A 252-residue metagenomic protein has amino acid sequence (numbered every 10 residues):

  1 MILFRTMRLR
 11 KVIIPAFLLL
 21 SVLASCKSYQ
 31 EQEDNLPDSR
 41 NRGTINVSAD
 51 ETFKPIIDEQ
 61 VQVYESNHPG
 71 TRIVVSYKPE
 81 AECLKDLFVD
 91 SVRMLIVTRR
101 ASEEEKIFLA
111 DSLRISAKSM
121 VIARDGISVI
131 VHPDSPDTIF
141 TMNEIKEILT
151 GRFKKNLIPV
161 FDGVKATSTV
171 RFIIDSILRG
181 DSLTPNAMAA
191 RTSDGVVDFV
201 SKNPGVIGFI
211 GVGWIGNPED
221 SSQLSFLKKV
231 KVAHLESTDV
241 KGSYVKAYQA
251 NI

Functional and structural regions predicted by a protein language model:
M1-I45: Bacterial Sec-dependent N-terminal signal peptides
C26-H68, F88, M120-A123, I130-I252: Exported/periplasmic ABC-transporter solute-binding proteins
S48, V74-S76, R93-I96, I130: Short, conserved beta-strand segments within well-ordered enzyme catalytic domains that often line or immediately flank
G70-L84: Central regulatory/effector-binding core of bacterial HTH transcription factors
A81-S112, P218: Pocket-flanking alpha-helical
E105-M120, V131: Signal peptide-directed extracytoplasmic domains
